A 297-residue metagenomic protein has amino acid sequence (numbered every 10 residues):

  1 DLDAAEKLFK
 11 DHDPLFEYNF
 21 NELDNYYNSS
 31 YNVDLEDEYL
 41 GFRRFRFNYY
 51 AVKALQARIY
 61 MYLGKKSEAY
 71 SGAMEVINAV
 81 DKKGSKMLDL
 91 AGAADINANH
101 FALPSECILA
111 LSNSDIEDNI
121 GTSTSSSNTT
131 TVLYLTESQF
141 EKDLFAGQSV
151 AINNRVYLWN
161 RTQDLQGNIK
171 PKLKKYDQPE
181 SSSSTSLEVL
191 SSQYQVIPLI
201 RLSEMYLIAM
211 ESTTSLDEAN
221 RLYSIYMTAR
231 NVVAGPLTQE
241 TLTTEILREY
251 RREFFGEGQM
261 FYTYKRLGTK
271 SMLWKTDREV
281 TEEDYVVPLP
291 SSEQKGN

Functional and structural regions predicted by a protein language model:
D1-L202: Structured, solvent-exposed acidic/aromatic patches
K65, S215-E218: Residues in the short coil linking paired helices within alpha-helical repeat scaffolds
M74-D81, N220, S224-V232: TPR/TPR-like (Sel1-like) alpha-helical repeat modules
I108-A110, E204-L207, E245, F254-F255: Structural recognition of the beta-strand scaffold that forms the well-ordered cores of secreted hydrolase catalytic
S192, V196-I197, L237-N297: Long, intrinsically disordered, low-complexity segments
L202-E204, I208, N220-Y223: Structured C-terminal helix/loop/strand segments within mature extracytoplasmic catalytic/sensor domains
